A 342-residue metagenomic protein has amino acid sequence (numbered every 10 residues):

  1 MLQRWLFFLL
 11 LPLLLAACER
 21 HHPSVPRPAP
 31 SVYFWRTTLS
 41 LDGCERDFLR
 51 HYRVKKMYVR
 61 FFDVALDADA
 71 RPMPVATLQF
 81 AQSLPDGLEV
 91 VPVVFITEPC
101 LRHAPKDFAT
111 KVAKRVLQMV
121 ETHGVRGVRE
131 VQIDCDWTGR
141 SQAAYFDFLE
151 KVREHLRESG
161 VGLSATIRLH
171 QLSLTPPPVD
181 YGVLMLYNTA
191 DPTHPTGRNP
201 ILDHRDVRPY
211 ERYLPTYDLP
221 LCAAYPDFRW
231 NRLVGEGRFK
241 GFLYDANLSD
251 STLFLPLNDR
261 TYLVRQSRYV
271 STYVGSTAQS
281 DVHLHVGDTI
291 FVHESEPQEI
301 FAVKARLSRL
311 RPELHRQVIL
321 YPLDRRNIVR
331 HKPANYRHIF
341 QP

Functional and structural regions predicted by a protein language model:
L15-A17: C-terminal motif of bacterial Sec signal peptides marking the signal peptidase cleavage site
E19-H22: Bacterial signal peptide processing site
V25-F34, D63-A65, D69-L184: Chitinase-like catalytic core of GlcNAc-active glycosidases
T38-R50, P105-T122, Q171, E296-R309: Short, acidic/polar
S40-L66, T122-V128: Catalytic domains of carbohydrate-active enzymes, especially glycoside hydrolases
M57, I133, G182, A223 (+1 more regions): Conserved, mostly hydrophobic/aromatic
A143, D147-S249: Substrate-binding surface in catalytic domains of secreted glycosidases
F228, E236-P342: Substrate-binding cleft of secreted/luminal carbohydrate-active enzymes
